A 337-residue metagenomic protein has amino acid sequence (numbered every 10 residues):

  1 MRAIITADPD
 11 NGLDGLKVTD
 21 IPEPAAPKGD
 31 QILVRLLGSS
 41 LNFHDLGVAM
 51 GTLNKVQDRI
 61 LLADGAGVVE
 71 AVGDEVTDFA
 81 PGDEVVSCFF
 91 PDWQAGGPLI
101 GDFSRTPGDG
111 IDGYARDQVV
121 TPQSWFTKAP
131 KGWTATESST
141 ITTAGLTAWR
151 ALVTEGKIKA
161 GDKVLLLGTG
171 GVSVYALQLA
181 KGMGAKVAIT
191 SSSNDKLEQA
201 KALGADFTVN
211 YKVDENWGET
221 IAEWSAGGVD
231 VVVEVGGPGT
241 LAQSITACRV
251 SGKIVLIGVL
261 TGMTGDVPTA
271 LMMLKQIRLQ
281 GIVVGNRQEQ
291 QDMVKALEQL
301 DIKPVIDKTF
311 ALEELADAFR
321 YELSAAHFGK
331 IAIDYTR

Functional and structural regions predicted by a protein language model:
P24-S39, A49-Q94, G110-D112, P130-G132: Glycine-rich beta-strand-centered segment in the early N-terminal region that forms part of a ligand/cofactor-binding
Q31, A66-V68, E84, Q118 (+3 more regions): Residue-level marker of beta-strand positions
F90-L167: NAD(P)H dinucleotide-binding glycine-rich loop of Rossmann-like/cofactor-binding domains, especially the beta1-alpha1
K163-T169, K181-T240: Adenosine-nucleotide cofactor-binding segment
S173-V174: N-terminal Rossmann-fold NAD(P) dinucleotide-binding loop
A242, R287-R337: C-terminal hydrophobic helical "lid"/dimerization subdomain of Rossmann-like NAD(P)H-dependent oxidoreductases
C248-R249: Helix-to-beta-strand junctions that scaffold the AdoMet/dcAdoMet cofactor pocket in Class I SAM-dependent enzymes
G252-I257, D266-K308: Rossmann-fold dehydrogenase core element
